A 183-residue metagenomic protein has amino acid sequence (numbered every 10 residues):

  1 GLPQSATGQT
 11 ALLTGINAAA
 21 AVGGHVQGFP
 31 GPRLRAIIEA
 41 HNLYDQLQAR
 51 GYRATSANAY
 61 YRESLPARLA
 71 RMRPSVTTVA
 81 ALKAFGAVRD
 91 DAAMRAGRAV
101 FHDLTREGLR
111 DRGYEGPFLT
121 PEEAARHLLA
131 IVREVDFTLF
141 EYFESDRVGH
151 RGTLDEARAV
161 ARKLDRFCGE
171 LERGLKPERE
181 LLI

Functional and structural regions predicted by a protein language model:
L2-H150: His/Asp/Glu-rich, glycine-adjacent segments that coordinate divalent cations and/or stabilize oxyanion chemistry on
R126-A130, R162, R166-G169: Internal, well-ordered alpha-helical scaffold/interface segments that support domain packing or protein-protein contacts
L139, L154, L181: Long, positively charged binding patches that form subdomain-scale interaction surfaces for polyanionic ligands
G149-D165: Active-site-proximal segments of metal-dependent phosphoesterases and phosphodiesterases across multiple
L164-I183: Metal-dependent active-site segment of extracytoplasmic phospho-/sulfohydrolases and closely related
